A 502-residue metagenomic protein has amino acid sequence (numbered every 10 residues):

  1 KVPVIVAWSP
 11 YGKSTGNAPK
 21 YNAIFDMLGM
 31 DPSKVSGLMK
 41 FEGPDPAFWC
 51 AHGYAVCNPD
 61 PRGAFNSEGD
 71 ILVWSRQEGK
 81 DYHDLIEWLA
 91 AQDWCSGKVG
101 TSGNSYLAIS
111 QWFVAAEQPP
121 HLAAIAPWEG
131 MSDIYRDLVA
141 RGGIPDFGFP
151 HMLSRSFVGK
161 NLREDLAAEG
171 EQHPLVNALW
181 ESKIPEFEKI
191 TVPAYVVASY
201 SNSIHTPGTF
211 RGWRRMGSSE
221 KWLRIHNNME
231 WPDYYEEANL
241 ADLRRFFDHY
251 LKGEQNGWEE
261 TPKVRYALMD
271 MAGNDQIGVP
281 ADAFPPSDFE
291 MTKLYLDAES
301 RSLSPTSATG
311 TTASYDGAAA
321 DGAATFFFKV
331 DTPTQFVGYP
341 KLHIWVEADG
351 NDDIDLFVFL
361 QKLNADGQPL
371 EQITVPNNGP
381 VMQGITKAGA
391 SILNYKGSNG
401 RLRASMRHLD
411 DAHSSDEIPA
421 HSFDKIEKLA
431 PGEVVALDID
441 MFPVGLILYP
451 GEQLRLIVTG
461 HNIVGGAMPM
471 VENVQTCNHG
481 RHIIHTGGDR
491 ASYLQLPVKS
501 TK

Functional and structural regions predicted by a protein language model:
K1-E259, K263: Active-site-proximal cap/loop segments of hydrolase catalytic domains
N239-L240, K252-K502: Glycine/threonine-rich phosphate-binding loop and adjacent beta-strand/alpha-helix elements that clamp
